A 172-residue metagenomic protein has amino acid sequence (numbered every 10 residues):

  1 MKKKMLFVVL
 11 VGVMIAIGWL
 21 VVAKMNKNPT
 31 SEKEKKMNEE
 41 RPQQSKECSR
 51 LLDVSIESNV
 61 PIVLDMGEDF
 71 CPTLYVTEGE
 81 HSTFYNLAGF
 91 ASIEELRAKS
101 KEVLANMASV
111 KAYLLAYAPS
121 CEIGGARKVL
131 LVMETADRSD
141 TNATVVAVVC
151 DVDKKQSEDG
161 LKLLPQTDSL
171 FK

Functional and structural regions predicted by a protein language model:
M1-L10: N-terminal Sec-pathway targeting helices
V9, P29-E32: Composition-driven detection of intrinsically disordered, low-complexity segments
V9-G18: Hydrophobic membrane-insertion alpha-helices, especially the h-region of bacterial N-terminal signal peptides
L20-T30: Hydrophobic single-pass membrane-insertion segments
S31-E102: N-terminal domain-onset segments
E68, N106-S109, A143: A generic structural signal for short, non-catalytic loop/turn and secondary-structure boundary residues
S92-C121: A charged amphipathic helix-loop-strand protein-protein interaction module that recurs in cytosolic assemblies
A112-K172: Low-complexity intrinsically disordered segments
